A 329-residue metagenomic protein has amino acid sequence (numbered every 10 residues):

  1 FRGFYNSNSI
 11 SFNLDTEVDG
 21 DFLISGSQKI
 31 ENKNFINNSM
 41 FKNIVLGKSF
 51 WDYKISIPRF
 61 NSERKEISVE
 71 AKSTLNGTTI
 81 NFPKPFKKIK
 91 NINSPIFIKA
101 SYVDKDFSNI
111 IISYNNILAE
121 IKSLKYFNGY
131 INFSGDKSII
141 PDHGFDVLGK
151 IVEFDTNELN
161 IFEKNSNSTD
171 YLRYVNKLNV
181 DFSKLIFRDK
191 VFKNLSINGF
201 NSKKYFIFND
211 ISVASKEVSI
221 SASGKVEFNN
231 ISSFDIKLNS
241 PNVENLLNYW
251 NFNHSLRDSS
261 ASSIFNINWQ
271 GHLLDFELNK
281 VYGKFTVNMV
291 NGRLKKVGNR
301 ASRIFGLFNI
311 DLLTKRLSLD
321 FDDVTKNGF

Functional and structural regions predicted by a protein language model:
F1-V18, N38-M40, G47-G129, I161-P241 (+1 more regions): Solvent-exposed beta-strand/coil patches in large extracellular/periplasmic or lumenal scaffold regions
S25-Q28: Membrane pore-forming effector domains from diverse proteins
F133-N157, I211, H272-E277, V281: Flexible beta-edge/linker motif
V243-N245: Catalytic/RNA-binding core of pseudouridine synthases
